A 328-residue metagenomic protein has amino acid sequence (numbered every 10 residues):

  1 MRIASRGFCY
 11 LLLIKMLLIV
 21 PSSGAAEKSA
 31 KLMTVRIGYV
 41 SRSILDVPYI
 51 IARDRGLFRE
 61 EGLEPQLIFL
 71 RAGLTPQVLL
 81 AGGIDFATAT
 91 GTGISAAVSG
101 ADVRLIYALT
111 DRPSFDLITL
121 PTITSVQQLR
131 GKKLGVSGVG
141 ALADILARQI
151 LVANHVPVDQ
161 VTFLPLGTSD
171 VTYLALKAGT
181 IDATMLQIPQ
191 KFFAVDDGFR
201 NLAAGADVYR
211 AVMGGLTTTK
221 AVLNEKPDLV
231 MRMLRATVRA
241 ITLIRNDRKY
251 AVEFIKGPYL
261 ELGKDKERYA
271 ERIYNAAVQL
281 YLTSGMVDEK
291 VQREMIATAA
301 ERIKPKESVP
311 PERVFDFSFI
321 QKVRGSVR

Functional and structural regions predicted by a protein language model:
M1-L11: Bacterial N-terminal signal peptides that target proteins for export
C9-I19: Bacterial N-terminal signal peptides
V20-K28: Signal peptide processing junction and immediate N-terminal pro/mature segment of secreted/exported proteins
K28-A178, D182-I188, N201-A204, R210: Short, glycine-/small- and polar/acidic-enriched structural segments that line small-molecule recognition paths
I51-A52, F115-T124, M213-L229, L280: A bilobed periplasmic-binding-protein/Venus flytrap-type ligand-binding module shared by bacterial periplasmic
T92, D170-E261: Pocket-lining segment of extracytoplasmic ligand-binding domains
N224-E307: Secondary-structure end/capping motifs
I296-R328: Conserved C-terminal helix/tail region of periplasmic/extracytoplasmic solute-binding proteins
